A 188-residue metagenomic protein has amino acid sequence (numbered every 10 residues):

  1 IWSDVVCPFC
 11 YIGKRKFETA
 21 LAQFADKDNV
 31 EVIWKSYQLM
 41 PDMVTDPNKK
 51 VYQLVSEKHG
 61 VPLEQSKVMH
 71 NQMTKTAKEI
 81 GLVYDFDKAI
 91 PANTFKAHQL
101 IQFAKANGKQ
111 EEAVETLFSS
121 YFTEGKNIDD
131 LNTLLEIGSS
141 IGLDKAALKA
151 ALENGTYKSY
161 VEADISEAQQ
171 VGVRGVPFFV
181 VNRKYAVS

Functional and structural regions predicted by a protein language model:
I1, F9-D28, Q102-S188: C-terminal cap of thioredoxin/glutaredoxin-like
S3, I33-K35, R183: A secondary-structure boundary/capping signal
D4, T74, V176: Residues immediately within or flanking Cys/His clusters that coordinate Zn2+ in small zinc-binding modules
R15-Y121: Structural alpha/beta surface segment adjacent to cysteine/selenocysteine redox centers across thiol/disulfide enzymes
